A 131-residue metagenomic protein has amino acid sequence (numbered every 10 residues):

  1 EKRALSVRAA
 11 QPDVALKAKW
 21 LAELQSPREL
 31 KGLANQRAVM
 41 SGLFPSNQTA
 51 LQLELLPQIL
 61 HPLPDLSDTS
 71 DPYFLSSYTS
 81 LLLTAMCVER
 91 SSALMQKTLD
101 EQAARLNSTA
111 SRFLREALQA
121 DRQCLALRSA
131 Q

Functional and structural regions predicted by a protein language model:
E1-Q131: Long, ordered, helix-rich scaffold segments
